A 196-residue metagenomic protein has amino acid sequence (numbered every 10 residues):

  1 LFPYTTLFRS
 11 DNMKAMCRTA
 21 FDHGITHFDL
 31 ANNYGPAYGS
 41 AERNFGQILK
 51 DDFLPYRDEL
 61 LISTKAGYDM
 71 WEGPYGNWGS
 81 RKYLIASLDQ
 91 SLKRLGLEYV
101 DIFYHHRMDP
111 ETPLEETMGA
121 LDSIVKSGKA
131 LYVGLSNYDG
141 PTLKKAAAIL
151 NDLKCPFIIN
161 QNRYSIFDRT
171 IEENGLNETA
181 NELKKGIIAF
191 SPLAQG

Functional and structural regions predicted by a protein language model:
F2-L7: Short, small-residue-biased leader/transition segments that mark boundaries at the very start of proteins
R9-F21, N77-G96, L114-G119, L143-A147: Short, acidic/polar
D11, M108-G196: Beta/alpha (TIM)-barrel catalytic core signal, keyed to glycine-rich beta->alpha loops juxtaposed to Asp/Glu that bind
M13, A20, F28, F45 (+8 more regions): Conserved, mostly hydrophobic/aromatic
H27-D51, R107-E115: Glycine-rich, proline-tolerant flexible connector loops at the mouths of alpha/beta enzymes
G39-T64, G119, S123-K129: Alpha-helix-loop-beta-strand connector modules within alpha/beta enzyme cores
P55-L60, E98-I102, L131-Y132, C155-I159: Short acidic capping loops at alpha-helix termini that bridge into adjacent secondary structure
D69-Y75: A short acidic, helix-capping loop that chelates divalent metal ions and anchors anionic groups
